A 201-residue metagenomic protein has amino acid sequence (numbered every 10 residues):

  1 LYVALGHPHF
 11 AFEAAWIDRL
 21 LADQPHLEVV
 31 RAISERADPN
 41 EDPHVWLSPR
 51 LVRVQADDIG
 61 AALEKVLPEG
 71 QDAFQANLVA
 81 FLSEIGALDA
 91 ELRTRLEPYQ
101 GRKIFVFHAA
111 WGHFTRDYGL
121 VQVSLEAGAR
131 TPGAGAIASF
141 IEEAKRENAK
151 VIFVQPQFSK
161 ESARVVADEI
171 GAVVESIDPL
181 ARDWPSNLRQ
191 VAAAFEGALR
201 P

Functional and structural regions predicted by a protein language model:
L1-P201: Extracytoplasmic metal-acquisition and chelation regions
